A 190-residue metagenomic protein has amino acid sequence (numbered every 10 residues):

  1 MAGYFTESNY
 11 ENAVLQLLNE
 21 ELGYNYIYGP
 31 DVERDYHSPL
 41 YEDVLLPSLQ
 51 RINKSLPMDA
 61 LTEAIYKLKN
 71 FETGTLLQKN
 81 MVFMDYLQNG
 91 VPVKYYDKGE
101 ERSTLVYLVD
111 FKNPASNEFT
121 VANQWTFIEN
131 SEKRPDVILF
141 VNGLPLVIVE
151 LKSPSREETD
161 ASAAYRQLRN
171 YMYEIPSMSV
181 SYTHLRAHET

Functional and structural regions predicted by a protein language model:
M1-R186: An alpha-helical interface "stripe"
